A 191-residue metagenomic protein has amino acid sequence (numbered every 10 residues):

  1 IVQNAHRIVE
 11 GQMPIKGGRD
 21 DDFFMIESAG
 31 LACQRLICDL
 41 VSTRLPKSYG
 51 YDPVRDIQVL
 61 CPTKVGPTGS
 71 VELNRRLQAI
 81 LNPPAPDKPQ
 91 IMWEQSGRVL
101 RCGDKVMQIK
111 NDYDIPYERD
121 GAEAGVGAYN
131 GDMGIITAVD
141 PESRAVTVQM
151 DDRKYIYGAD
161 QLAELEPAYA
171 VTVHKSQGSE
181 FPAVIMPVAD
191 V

Functional and structural regions predicted by a protein language model:
I1-V126: Conserved helicase motor core of P-loop NTPases
R75-V191: Conserved nucleotide-binding/hydrolysis modules and their immediate coupling elements across P-loop/ASCE NTPase motors
